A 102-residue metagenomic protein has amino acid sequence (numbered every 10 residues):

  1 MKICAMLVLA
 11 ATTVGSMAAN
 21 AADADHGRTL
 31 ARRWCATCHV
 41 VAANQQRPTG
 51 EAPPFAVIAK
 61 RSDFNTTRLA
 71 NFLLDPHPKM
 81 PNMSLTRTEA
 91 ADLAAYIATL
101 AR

Functional and structural regions predicted by a protein language model:
C4-G15: Bacterial N-terminal signal peptides
G15-L30: Electrostatic cytochrome c docking/interface patches
R28, A43-A70: Gly/Gly-Pro-rich "capping" loops immediately C-terminal to redox-active cysteine motifs in periplasmic/lumenal
R32-V41, L93: The canonical Cys-X-X-Cys-His
T37-V40, P54-V57, K79: Residue-level recognition of specific faces of alpha-helices
T66-L74, A91-A94: An amphipathic alpha-helix signature
S84-R102: C-terminal capping alpha-helices of c-type cytochrome domains
